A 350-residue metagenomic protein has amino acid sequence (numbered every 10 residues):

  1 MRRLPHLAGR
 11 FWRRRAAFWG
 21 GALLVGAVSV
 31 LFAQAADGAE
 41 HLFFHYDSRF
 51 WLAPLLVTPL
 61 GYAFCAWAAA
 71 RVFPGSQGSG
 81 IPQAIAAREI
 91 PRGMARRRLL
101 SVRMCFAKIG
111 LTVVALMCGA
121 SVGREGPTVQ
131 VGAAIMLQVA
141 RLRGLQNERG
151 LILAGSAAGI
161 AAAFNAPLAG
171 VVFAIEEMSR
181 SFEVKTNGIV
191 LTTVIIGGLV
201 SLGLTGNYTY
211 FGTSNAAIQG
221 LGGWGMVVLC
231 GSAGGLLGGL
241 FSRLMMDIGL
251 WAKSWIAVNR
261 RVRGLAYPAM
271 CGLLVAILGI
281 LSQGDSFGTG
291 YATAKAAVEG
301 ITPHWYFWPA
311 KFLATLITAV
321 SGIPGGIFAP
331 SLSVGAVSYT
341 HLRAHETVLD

Functional and structural regions predicted by a protein language model:
M1-R343, L349: Alpha-helical transmembrane segments and immediately membrane-proximal extracytoplasmic
